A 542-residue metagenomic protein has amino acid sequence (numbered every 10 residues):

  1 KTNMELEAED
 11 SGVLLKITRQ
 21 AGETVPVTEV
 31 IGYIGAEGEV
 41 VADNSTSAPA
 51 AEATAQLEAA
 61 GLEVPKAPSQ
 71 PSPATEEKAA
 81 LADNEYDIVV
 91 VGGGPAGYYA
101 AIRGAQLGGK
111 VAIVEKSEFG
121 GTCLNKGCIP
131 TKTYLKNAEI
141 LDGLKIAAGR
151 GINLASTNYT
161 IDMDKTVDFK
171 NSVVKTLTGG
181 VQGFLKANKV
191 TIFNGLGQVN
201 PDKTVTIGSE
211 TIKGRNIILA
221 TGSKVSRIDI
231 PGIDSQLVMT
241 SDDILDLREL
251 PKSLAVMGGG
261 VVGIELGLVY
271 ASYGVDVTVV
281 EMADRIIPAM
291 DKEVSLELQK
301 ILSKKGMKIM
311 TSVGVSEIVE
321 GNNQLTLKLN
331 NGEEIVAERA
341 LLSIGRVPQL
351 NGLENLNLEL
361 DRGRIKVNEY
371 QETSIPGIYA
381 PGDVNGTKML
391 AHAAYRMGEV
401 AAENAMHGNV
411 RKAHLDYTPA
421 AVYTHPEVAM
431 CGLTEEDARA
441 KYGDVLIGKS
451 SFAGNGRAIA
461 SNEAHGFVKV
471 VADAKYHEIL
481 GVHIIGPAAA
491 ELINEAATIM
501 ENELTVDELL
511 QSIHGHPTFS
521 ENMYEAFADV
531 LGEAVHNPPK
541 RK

Functional and structural regions predicted by a protein language model:
K1-N44: Small cofactor-carrier domains centered on a conserved lysine used for covalent cofactor attachment
A36-E85: Intrinsically disordered, low-complexity linker and terminal tail regions
P71-E77, N84-E85, I102-G109, V114-L250 (+8 more regions): Glycine-rich flavin
A79-A96, L250-V262: Beta1/beta-strand and adjacent pyrophosphate-binding region of the FAD-binding site in flavoprotein oxidoreductases
D87-I113, V262-S272: N-terminal Rossmann-like FAD-binding beta1-loop-alpha1 element of flavoenzymes
V89-V91, G197-Q198, I212-G222, V256-M257 (+4 more regions): Short hydrophobic core segments
V91-G93, A105-S117, I129, T133-I140 (+4 more regions): Flexible, glycine-rich terminal cap/loop adjacent to redox cofactors in electron-transfer oxidoreductases
P231-P251, E334-H407: FAD-site-proximal beta/loop scaffold in flavoenzymes
